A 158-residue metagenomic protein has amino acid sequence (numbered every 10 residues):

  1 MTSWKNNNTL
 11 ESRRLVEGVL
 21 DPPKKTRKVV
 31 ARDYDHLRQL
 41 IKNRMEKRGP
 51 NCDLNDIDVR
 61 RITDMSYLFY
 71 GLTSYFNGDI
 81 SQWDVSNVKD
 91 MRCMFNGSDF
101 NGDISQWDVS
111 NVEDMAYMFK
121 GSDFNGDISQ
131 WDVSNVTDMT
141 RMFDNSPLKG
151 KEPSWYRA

Functional and structural regions predicted by a protein language model:
T2-A158: Negatively charged
